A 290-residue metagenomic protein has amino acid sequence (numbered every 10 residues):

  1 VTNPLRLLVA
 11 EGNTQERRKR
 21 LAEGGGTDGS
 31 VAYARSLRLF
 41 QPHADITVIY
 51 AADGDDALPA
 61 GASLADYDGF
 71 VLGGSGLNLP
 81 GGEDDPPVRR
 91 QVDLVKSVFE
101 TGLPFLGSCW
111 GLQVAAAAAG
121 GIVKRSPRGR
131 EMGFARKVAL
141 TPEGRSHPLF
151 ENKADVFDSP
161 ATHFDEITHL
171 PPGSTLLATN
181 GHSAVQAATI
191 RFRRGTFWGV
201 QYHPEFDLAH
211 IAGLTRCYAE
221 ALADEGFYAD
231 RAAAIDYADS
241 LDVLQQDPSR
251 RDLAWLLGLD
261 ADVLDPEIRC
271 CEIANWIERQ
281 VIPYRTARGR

Functional and structural regions predicted by a protein language model:
T2-R18, S30-A32, L94, L140-R290: Amide-donor transfer/coupling interface in amidating biosynthetic enzymes
A10-G12, A51, W110: Cofactor-binding loop segments of dinucleotide-utilizing enzymes, especially the Rossmann-like FAD- and NAD(P)+-binding
R17, P80, A116: Glycine/Thr-rich phosphate-binding loops of Rossmann-like dinucleotide-binding domains
E23-L39: Short catalytic helix/loop segments, enriched in acidic residues and glycine and frequently bearing histidine
A44-F105: Flexible gly/pro-rich beta->alpha loop and the following alpha-helix that scaffold active-site loops
V98-I122: Catalytic nucleophile loop
V123-E131: A short alpha->loop->secondary-structure connector
